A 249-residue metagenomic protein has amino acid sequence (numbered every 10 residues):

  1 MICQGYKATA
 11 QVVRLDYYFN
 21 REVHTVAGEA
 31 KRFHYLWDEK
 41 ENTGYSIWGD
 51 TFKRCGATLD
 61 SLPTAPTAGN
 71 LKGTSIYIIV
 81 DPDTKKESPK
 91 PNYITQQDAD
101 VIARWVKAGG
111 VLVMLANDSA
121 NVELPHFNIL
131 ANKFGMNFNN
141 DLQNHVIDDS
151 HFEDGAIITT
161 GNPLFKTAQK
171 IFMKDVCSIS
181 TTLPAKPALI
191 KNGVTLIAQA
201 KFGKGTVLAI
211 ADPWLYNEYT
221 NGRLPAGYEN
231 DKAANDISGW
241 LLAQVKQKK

Functional and structural regions predicted by a protein language model:
M1-I2: Bacterial N-terminal signal peptides
G5-K249: Short, surface-exposed patches at the edges or C-terminal ends of soluble domains, predominantly
